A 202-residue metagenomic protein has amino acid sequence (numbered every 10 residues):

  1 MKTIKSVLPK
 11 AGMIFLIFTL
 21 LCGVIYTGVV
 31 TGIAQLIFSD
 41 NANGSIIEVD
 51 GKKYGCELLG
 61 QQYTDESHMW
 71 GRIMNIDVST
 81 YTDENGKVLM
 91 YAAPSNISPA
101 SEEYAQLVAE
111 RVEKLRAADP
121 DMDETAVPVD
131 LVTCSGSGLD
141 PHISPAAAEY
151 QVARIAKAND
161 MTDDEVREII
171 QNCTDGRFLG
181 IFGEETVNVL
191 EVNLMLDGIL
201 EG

Functional and structural regions predicted by a protein language model:
M1-P9: Cytosolic-side transmembrane helix boundary signature
K2, I14, G23, V30-Q151 (+2 more regions): Flexible, solvent-exposed loop/hinge segments and secondary-structure transition points
S6, Q106, E110-E113, E168 (+1 more regions): Solvent-exposed alpha-helical segments within well-ordered globular domains of core cellular machineries
T19, G28: Short, Lys/Arg-rich flexible segments
E149-G202: Extracytoplasmic/periplasmic C-terminal soluble domains
